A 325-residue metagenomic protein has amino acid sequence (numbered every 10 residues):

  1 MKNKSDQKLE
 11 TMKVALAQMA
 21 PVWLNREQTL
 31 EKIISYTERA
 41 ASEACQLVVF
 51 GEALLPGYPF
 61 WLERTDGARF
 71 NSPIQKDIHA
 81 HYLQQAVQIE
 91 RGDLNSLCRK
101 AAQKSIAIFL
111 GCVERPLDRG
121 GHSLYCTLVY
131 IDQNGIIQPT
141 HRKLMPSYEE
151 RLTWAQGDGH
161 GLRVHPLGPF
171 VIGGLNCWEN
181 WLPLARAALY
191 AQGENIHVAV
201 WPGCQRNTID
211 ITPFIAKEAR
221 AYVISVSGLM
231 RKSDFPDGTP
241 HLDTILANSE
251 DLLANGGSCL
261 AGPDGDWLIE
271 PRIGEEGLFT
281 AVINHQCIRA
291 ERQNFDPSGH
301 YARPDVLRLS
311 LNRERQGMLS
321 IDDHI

Functional and structural regions predicted by a protein language model:
K2, G228-I325: C-terminal beta-strand edge segments of enzyme domains
K2-L47: N-terminal glycine-/serine-/threonine-rich phosphate-binding loop
A20, L54, V113-E114, W181 (+3 more regions): Catalytic metal-binding/acid-base residues of hydrolase active sites
R26, E38-Q133, G203-Q205, I209-A219: Cys-nucleophile CN-hydrolase/nitrilase-fold catalytic domain and related Cys-dependent amidase chemistry that acts on
P56, L62-E63, V129, H141-M145 (+2 more regions): Short beta->alpha transition motifs characteristic of CBS
I89, D93-R99, E114-N195, W201-F214 (+1 more regions): Active-site catalytic loop in hydrolytic enzyme cores
L110, C126-Y130, R163, S225 (+2 more regions): Short beta-strand scaffold segments in enzyme catalytic cores
